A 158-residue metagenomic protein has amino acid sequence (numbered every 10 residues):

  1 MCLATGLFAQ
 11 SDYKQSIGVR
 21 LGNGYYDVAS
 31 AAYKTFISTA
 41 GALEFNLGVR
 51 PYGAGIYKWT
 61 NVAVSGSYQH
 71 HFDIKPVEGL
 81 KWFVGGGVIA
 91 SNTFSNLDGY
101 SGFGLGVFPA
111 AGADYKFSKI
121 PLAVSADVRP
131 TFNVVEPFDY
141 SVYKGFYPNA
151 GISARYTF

Functional and structural regions predicted by a protein language model:
M1-Y13: Bacterial Sec-dependent N-terminal signal peptides
S11-L21, V84-G86: Transmembrane beta-strand segments of Gram-negative outer membrane beta-barrel proteins
I17-A31, V49-V62, L97-G99, E136-Y147: Solvent-exposed loop/turn segments connecting transmembrane beta-strands in outer-membrane beta-barrel proteins
R20-G24, G48-R50, G87-S91, D127-N133 (+1 more regions): Outer-membrane beta-barrel pore domains and translocons
L21-N23, T35, H70-F72, A113-Y115 (+2 more regions): Residue-level signature of outer-membrane beta-barrel architecture
T35-L122: Gram-negative (and chloroplast) outer-membrane scaffold detector with strong preference for beta-barrel transmembrane
K116-E136: Short cationic/low-complexity microdomains
G145-F158: Outer-membrane beta-barrel "beta-signal"
